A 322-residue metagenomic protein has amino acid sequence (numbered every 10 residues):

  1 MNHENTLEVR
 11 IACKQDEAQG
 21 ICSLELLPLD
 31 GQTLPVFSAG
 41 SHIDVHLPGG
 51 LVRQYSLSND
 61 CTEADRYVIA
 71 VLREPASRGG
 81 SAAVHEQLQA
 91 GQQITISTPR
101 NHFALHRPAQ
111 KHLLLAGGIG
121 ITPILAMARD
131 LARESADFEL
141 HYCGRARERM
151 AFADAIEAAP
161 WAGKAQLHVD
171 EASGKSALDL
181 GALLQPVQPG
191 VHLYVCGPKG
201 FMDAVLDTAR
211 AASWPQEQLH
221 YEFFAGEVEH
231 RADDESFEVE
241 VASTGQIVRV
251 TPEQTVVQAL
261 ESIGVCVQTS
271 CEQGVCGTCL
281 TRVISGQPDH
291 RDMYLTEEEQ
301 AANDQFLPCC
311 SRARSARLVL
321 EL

Functional and structural regions predicted by a protein language model:
N2-Q93, Q110, G144-A146: Ferredoxin-reductase
S38-S41, H230-F237, V275-G277: A short, compositionally biased
P48, P99-R100, I284: Short, surface-exposed secondary-structure boundary micro-motifs
A82-S243, R249: FNR/FR-type flavoprotein reductase catalytic core
E235-Q268: C-terminal accessory/binding modules appended to enzymatic or scaffolding proteins
A259-I263, Q268, G277-L322: Iron-sulfur (Fe-S) cluster-binding segments and ferredoxin-like electron-carrier domains, especially [2Fe-2S]
